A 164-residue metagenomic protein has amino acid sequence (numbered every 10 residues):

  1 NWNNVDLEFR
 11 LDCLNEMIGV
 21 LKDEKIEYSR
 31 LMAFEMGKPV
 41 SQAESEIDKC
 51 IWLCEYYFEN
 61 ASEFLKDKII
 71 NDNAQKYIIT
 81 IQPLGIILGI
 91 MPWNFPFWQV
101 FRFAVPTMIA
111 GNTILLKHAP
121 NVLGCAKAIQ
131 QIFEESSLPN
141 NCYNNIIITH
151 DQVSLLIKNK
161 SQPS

Functional and structural regions predicted by a protein language model:
N1-Q75: N-terminal Rossmann-like NAD(P)+-binding subdomain of aldehyde/semialdehyde dehydrogenases
K66-S164: Rossmann-like NAD(P) dinucleotide-binding subdomain of oxidoreductase/dehydrogenase enzymes
